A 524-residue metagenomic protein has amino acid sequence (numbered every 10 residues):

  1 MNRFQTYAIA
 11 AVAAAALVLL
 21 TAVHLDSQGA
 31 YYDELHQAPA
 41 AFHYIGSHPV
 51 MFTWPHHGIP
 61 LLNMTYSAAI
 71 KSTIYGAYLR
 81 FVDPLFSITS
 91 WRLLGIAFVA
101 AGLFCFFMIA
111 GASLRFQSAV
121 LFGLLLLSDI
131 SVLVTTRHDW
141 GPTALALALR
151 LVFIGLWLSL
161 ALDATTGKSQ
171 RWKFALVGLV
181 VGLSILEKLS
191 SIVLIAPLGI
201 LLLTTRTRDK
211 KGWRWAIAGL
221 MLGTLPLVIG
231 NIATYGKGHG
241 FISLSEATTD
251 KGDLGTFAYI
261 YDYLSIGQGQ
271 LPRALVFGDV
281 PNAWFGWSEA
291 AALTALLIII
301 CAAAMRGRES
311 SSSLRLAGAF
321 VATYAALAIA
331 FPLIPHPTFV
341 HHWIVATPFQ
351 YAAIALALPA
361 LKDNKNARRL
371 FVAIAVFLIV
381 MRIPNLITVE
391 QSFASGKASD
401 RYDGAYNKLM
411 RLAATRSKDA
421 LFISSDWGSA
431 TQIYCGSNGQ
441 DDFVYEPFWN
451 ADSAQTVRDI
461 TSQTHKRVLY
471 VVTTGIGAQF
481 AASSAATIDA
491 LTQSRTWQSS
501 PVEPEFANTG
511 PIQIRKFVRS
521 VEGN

Functional and structural regions predicted by a protein language model:
N2-Q5, G111-S118, T165-R171, T205-A216 (+2 more regions): Membrane-interface helix-loop-helix junctions at transmembrane boundaries of multi-pass membrane enzymes, predominantly
A10, T89, L93-L114, V152 (+1 more regions): Transmembrane-helix motifs of polytopic, lipid-linked glycan transferases
L19-L20, L35-R80, G236: Extracytosolic helix-loop segments that constitute the early lumenal/periplasmic catalytic or substrate-binding loops
Y31, T135-T143: Short acidic/glycine- and proline-prone juxtamembrane loop motifs at membrane-interface regions of multi-pass membrane
A38, I96, T136, V193 (+1 more regions): Hydrophobic/aromatic-rich transmembrane helices and adjacent perimembrane loops
A40-H43, S47, L183, I195-I300 (+2 more regions): Transmembrane-lumen/periplasm boundary regions of multi-pass, lipid-linked membrane glycan transferases
A69-T73, F81-A101, D139, A283-A291 (+1 more regions): Loop-to-helix entry region of an early transmembrane alpha helix in multi-pass inner-membrane enzymes
V340, R368-K418, D426-V444, F448-A451 (+2 more regions): Membrane-proximal, lumen/periplasm-facing interface regions of secretory-pathway glyco- and lipid-modifying enzymes
